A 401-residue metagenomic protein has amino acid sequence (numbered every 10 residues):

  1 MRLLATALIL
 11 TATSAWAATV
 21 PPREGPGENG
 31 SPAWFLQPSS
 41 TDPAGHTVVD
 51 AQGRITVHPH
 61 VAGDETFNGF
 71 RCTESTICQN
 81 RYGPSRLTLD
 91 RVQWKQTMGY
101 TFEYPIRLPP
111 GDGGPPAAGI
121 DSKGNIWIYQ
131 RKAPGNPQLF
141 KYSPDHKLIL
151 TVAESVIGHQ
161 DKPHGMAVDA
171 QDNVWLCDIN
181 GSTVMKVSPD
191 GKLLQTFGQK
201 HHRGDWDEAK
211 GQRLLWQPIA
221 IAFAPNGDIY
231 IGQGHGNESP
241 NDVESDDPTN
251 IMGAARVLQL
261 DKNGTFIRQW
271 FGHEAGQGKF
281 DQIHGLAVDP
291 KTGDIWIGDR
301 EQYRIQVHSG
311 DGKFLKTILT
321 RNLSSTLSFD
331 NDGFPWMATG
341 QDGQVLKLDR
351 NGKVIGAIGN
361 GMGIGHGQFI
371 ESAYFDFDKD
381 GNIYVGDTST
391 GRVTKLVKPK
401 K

Functional and structural regions predicted by a protein language model:
A5-S14: Bacterial N-terminal signal peptides
A18-K401: Sequence-structural signature of mature extracellular/luminal beta-sheet repeat domains, prominently beta-propellers
